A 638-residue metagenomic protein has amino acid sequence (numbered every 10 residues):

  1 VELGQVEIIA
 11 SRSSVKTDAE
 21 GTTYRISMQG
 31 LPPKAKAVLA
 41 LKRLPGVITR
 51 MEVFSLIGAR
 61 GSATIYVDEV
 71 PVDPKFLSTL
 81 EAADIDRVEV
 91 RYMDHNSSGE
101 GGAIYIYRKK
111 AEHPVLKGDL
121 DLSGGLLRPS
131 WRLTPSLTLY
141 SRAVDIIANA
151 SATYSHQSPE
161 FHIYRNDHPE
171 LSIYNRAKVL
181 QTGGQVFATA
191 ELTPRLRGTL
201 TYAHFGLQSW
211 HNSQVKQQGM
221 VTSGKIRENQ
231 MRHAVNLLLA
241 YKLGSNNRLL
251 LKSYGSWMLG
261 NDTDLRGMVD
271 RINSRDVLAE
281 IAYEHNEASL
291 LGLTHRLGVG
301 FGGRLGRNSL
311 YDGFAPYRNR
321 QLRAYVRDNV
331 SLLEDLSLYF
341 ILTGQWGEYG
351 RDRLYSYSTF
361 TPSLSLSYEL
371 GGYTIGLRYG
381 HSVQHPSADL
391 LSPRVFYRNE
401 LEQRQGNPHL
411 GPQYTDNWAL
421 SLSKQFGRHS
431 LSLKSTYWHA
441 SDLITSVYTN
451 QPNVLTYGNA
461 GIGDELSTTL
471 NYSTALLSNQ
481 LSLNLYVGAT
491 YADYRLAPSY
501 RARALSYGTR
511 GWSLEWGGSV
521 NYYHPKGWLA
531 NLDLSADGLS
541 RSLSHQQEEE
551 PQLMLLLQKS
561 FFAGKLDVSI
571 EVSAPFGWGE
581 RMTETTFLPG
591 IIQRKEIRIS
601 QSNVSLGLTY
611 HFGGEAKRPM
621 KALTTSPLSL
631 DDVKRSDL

Functional and structural regions predicted by a protein language model:
V1, A37-A40, S55, K75 (+3 more regions): N-terminal periplasmic accessory domains that precede and gate Gram-negative outer-membrane beta-barrel machines
V1-G30, M51, Y92-D94, G101-A103 (+1 more regions): Short, acidic, small-residue-rich periplasmic hinge/interaction motif at the N-terminus of Gram-negative outer-membrane
I48-M93: Periplasmic plug
S98-I104, E112-E160, V179-G184: Outer-membrane beta-barrel translocator/receptor signature
L122-L126, S141, A152-H156, Y202-Q208 (+17 more regions): Transmembrane beta-strands of outer-membrane beta-barrel pores
G183-L207, I226-E369, T374-I375, S430-Y437 (+1 more regions): Face-selective signature of the C-terminal outer-membrane beta-barrel domain
Y373, V383-S432, Y437-S441, V454-L477 (+1 more regions): Outer-membrane beta-barrel signature, preferentially recognizing the C-terminal barrel domain of Gram-negative
Y437-H439, G458-S540: Gram-negative outer-membrane beta-barrel transporters
